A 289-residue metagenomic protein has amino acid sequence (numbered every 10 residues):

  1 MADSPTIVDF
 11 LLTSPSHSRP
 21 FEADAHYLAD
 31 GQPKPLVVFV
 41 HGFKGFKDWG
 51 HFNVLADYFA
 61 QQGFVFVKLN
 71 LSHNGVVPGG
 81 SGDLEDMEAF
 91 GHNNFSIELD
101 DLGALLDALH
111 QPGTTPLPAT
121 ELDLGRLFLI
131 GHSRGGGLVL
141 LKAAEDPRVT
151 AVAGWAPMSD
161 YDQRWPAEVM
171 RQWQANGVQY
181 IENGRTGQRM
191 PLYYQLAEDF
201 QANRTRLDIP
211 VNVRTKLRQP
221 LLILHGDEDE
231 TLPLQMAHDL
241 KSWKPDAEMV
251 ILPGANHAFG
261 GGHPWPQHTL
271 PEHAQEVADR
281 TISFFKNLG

Functional and structural regions predicted by a protein language model:
M1-G31: N-terminal cap/lid segment of alpha/beta-hydrolase-fold proteins
D30-G75: Short, surface-exposed "cap/lid" segments of acyl-processing enzymes
F52, Q219, L232-W243, P264: Short alpha-helix in the alpha/beta-hydrolase fold that links the catalytic acid
E88-T120: Alpha/beta-hydrolase active-site loop
E145-Q195: Hydrolase active-site cap/lid region
K216-L217, I223-H225, D229: Short beta-strand/loop motif that positions the catalytic acidic residue of the alpha/beta-hydrolase fold
E228-L232, H257: Acidic catalytic loop of the alpha/beta-hydrolase fold
A255-F259, H263-G289: Catalytic active-site module of serine/aspartate enzymes centered on a nucleophile-bearing elbow/loop
